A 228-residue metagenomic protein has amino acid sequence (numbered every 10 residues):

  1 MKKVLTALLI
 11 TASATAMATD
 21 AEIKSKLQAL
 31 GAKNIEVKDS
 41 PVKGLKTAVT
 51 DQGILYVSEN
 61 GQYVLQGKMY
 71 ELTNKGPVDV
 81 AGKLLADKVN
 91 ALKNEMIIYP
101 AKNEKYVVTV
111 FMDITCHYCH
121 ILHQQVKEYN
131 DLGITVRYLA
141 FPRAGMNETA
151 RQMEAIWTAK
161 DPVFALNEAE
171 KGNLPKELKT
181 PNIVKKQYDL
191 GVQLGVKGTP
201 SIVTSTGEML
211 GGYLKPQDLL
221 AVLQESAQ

Functional and structural regions predicted by a protein language model:
V4-A12: Sec-dependent N-terminal signal peptides
I10, A16-D87: N-terminal targeting signals for export/organelle localization
A21-A29, D131, D189, A221-Q224: Replace "anionic and nucleotidyl ligands
I35-K38, L45-V49, G53-Y56, N60-L65 (+2 more regions): Thiol/selenol-based redox catalytic cores and closely related redox-interacting motifs
K83-I98, Q228: Proteins that catalyze or organize thiol-disulfide redox chemistry and the adjacent proteostasis machinery handling
E95-Y99, E104-T180, V192-K197, Q224-E225: Structural alpha/beta surface segment adjacent to cysteine/selenocysteine redox centers across thiol/disulfide enzymes
